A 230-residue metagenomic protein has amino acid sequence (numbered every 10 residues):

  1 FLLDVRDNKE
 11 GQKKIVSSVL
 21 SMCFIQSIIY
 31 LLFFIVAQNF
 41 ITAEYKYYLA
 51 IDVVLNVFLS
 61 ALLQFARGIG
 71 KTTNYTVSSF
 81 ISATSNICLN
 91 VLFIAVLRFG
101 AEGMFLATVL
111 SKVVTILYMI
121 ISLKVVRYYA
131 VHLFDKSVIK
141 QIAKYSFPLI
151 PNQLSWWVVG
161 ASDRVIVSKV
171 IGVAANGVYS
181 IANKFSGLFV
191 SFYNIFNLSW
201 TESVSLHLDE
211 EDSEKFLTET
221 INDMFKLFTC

Functional and structural regions predicted by a protein language model:
F1-D7, A182, S186-F225, T229: Helix-loop junctions and terminal segments of transmembrane helices in multi-pass membrane transport/translocation
V5-S17, I28-V54, L97-F105: Membrane-interface helix-capping segments at transmembrane helix termini in multi-pass transporters
E10, I51, N56, A66-V91: Alpha-helical transmembrane segments of multi-pass membrane transporters/permeases
F24, V36, F40-A66, F80 (+1 more regions): Alpha-helical transmembrane segments of multi-pass membrane proteins
I35, L63-G68, T72, I94 (+2 more regions): C-terminal transmembrane helix end/exit motif
Y47, A101, L117-A161, S199 (+2 more regions): Interhelical loop/hinge segments that connect adjacent transmembrane helices in multipass membrane
Y47, S78-V126, S186: Hydrophobic alpha-helical transmembrane segments
A101-M104, Q141-Y145, L149, V167-G187 (+1 more regions): Interfacial/gating helices of multi-pass transporter permease domains
